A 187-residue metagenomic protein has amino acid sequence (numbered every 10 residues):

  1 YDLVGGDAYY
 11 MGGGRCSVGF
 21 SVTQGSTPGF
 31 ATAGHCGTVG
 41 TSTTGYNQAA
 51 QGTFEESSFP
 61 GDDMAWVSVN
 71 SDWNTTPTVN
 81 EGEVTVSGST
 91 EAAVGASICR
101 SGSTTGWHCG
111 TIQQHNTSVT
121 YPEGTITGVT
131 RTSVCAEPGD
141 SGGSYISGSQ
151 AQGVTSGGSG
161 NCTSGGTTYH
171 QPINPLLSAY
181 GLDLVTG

Functional and structural regions predicted by a protein language model:
Y1-D7: Non-catalytic propeptide/linker segments at domain boundaries
D7-V119, I146-G148, Q152: Serine endopeptidase catalytic core focused on the charge-relay Asp
R15-S17, G37, V134-A136, N161-T163: Sequence contexts marking disulfide-bonded cysteines in secreted/extracellular proteins
E55-S58, T132-A136: Short Gly/Pro-enriched turn/cap motifs at secondary-structure boundaries
G110-C135, S141-G142: Helical hairpin unit composed of two closely spaced alpha helices linked by a short loop
C135-V154: Catalytic nucleophile loop of clan PA
G160-L177: Glycine-rich, small/acidic residue-mixed loop/short-helix segments
N174-G187: Short, low-complexity, Pro/Ser/Thr/Gly-rich segments in the mature regions of secreted, periplasmic
